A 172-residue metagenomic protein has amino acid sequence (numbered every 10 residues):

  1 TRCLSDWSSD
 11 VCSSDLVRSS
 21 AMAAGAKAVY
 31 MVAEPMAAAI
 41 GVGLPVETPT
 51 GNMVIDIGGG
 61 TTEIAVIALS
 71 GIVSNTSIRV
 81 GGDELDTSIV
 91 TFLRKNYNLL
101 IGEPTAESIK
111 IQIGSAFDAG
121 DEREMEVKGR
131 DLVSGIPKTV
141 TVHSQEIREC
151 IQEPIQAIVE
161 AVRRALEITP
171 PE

Functional and structural regions predicted by a protein language model:
T1-D6: Short, exposed "boundary/linker" segments that immediately precede the start of a downstream structural module
S8-I57, A65-E172: Nucleotide/phosphate-binding catalytic cleft detector across ATP-hydrolyzing and phosphate-transferring enzymes
G60: Conserved Rossmann-like nucleotide-cofactor binding loop
